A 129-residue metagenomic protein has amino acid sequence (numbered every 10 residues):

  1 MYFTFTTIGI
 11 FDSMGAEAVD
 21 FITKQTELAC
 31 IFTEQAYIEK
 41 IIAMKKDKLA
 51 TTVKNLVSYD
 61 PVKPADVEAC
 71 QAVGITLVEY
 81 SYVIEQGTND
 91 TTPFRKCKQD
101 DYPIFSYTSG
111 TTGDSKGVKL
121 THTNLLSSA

Functional and structural regions predicted by a protein language model:
M1-Y2, D20, G87-T88, T111: Generic signal for short, ordered secondary-structure residues within or immediately flanking folded domains
Y2-Y82, C97: Structural core segment of the AMP-binding/adenylate-forming
D12, T92, K116-V118: Flexible, active-site-adjacent loop/turn segments at secondary-structure boundaries
A18-F21, N124, S128: Well-ordered alpha-helical segments embedded in enzymatic catalytic cores
Q25, D101, S128: Acidic active-site catalytic centers that drive phospho-/nucleotidyl reactions and related ester hydrolyses
S58, T76-V78, E85-Y107, D114: Conserved pre-ATP/AMP-binding loop-to-beta segment of ANL
P103-S127: Conserved AMP-binding A3 loop
